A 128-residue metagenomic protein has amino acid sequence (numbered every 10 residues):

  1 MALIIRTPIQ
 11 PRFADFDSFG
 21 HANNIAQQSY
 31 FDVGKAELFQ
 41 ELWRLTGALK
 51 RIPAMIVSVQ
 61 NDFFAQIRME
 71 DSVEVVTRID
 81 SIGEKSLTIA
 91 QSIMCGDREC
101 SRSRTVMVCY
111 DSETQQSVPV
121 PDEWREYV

Functional and structural regions predicted by a protein language model:
M1-E74, D80-V128: Terminal targeting signals and extreme-terminal segments of soluble enzymes
